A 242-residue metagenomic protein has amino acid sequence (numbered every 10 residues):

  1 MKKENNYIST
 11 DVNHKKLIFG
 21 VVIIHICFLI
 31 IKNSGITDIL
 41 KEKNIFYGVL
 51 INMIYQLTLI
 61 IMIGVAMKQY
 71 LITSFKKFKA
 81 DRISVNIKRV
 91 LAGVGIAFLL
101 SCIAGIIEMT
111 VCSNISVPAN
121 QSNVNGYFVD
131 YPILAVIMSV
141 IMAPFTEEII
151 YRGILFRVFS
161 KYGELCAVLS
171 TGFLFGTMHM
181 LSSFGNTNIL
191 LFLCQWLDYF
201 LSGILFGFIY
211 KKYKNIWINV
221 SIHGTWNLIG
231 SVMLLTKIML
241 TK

Functional and structural regions predicted by a protein language model:
M1-D11: Short, Lys/Arg-rich, polar N-terminal cytosolic tail immediately upstream of the first transmembrane signal-anchor
N13-I30, A92-A97, S170-L174: Alpha-helical transmembrane segments
K16-Y70, A119-G126, L134: Alpha-helical transmembrane segments in multi-pass membrane proteins
C27-N52, M109-T110, S183-L191, V232-K242: Juxtamembrane/transmembrane-helix boundary motifs at the membrane-water interface
T37-F46, C112-S116, V158-L169: Membrane interface segments of multi-pass transport proteins and intramembrane proteases
E42-Y47, I72-A143, G185, L240-K242: Juxtamembrane helix-loop-helix connectors linking adjacent transmembrane helices in multi-pass membrane enzymes
G64-S74, I209-Y213: Structural signal for the C-terminal ends of transmembrane alpha-helices and the immediately following loop
C102-G105, D130-K242: Transmembrane helix-loop-helix hairpins at the membrane interface of multi-pass integral membrane proteins
